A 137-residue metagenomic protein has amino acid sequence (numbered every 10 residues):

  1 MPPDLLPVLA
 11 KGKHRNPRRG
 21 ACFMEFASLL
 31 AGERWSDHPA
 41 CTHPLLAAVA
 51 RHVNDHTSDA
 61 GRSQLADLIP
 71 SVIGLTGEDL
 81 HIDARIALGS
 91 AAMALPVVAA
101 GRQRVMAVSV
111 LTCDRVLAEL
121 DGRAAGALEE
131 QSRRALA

Functional and structural regions predicted by a protein language model:
M1-K11: Short, Gly/Pro- and small/polar-rich lid/capping loops
D4-L5, A27, A94, M106: A generic structural signal for ordered alpha-helices
L9-N16, G32-P39: Short, charged/polar micro-motifs that form catalytic or ligand-binding hotspots
N16-L29: Active-site nucleophilic cysteine motif
W35-A137: Structured binding/interaction patches within domain cores
